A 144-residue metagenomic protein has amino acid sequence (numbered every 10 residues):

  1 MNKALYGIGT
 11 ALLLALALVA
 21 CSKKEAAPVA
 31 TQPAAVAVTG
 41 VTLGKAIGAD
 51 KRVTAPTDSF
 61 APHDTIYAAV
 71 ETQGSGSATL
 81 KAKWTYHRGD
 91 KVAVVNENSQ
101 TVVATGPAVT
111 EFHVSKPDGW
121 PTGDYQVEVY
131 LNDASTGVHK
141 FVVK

Functional and structural regions predicted by a protein language model:
M1-T10: Bacterial N-terminal signal peptides that target proteins for export
C21-K24: Bacterial signal peptide processing site
A30-T122, Y130-V138: Contiguous segments within soluble domain cores/interaction surfaces
